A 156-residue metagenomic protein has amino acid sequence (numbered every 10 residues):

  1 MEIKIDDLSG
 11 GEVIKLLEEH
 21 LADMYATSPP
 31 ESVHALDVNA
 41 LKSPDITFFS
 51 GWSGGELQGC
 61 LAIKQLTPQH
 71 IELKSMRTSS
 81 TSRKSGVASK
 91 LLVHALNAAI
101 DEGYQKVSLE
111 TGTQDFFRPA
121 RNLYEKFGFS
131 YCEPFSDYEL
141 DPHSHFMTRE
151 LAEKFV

Functional and structural regions predicted by a protein language model:
I3-H70, K74, S79, V93 (+2 more regions): Acetyl-CoA-dependent GNAT
L8-G11, Q105-F127, C132-V156: C-terminal "cap" of GNAT-fold acetyltransferases
G55, G59, G86-A88, G128: Conserved phosphate-binding and hydrolysis motifs of nucleotide-dependent enzymes
E72, L96, E110: Acidic-residue sensor for enzyme active/binding pockets
M76, T81, G112-Q114: Short strand-loop junctions, especially beta-strand C-caps/beta-turns that link beta-sheets to coils or alpha-helices
T78, K84-N97, N122-K126: Conserved acetyl-CoA-binding loop-helix of GNAT-fold acetyltransferases
